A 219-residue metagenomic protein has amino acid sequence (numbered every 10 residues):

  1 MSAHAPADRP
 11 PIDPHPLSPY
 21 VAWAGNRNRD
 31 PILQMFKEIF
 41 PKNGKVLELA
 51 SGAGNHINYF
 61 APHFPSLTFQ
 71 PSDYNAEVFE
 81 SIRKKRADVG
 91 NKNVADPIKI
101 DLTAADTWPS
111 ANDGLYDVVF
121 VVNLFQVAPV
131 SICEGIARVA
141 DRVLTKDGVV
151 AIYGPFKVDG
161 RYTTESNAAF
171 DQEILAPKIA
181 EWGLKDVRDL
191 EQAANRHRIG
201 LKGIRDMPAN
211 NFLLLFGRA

Functional and structural regions predicted by a protein language model:
S2-N43: Class I SAM-dependent methyltransferase Rossmann-like catalytic core, especially the SAM/SAH-binding loop
L47, G54-T107: Class I SAM-dependent methyltransferase SAM/SAH-binding core
W108-V119: A short acidic, Gly/Pro-enriched loop at the edge of an enzyme's catalytic core that lines a small-molecule cofactor
D117, V121-F125, Y153: Residues lining the SAM
V127-A140: A short, conserved alpha-helix within the catalytic core of class I
D147-F156: Conserved beta-strand signature within the Rossmann-like core of class I S-adenosyl-L-methionine
T163-R188: Conserved Class I S-adenosyl-L-methionine
I199-A219: Core SAM-dependent methyltransferase catalytic element
